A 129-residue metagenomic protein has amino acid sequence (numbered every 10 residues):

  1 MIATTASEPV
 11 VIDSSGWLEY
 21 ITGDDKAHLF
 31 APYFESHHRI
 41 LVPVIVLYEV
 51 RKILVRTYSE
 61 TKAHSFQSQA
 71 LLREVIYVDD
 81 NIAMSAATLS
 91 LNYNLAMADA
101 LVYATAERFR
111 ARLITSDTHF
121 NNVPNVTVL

Functional and structural regions predicted by a protein language model:
M1-S7, V42, Y103, E107-L129: Acidic, PIN/NYN-like endoribonuclease modules and their adjacent C-terminal/linker elements
M1-V42, V55-S65: Short, well-structured N-terminal submotif of metal-dependent ribonuclease cores
I2, V75-S116: Active-site neighborhoods of divalent-metal-dependent phosphate/nucleic-acid chemistry enzymes
I12-D13, L41-V44, L95-A96, D117-T118: Histidine- and aromatic-rich ligand-binding microenvironments
W17-L18, L47, A83, F120-N121: A generic structural signal for short hydrophobic patches within well-formed alpha-helices
S36-H37, L72-R73, F109, V123: Structured helix-beta-strand junction loops
